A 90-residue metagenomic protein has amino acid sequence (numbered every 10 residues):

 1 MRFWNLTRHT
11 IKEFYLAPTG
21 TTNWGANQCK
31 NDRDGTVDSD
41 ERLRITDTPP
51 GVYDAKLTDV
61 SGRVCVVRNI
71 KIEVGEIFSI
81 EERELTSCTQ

Functional and structural regions predicted by a protein language model:
M1-T10, P18: Asparagine-centered strand-capping/turn motif at beta-strand->loop junctions
H9, P50, G62-C65: A cross-taxa feature marking solvent-exposed loop/turn segments within ectodomains of secreted and single-pass membrane
E13, D34, R42-R44, V64-N69 (+1 more regions): Well-ordered beta-strand positions in beta-sheet-rich domains
E13-G25: Short, surface-exposed beta-strand/strand-loop-strand elements in extracellular ectodomains
W24-P50: Intrinsically disordered, low-complexity Pro/Gly/Ser/Thr-rich segments with frequent PxxP/GP/PP motifs and embedded
Y53-A55: A short tyrosine-centered beta-strand micro-motif
T58-T89: Structured interaction patches on ligand/partner-binding surfaces of diverse proteins
